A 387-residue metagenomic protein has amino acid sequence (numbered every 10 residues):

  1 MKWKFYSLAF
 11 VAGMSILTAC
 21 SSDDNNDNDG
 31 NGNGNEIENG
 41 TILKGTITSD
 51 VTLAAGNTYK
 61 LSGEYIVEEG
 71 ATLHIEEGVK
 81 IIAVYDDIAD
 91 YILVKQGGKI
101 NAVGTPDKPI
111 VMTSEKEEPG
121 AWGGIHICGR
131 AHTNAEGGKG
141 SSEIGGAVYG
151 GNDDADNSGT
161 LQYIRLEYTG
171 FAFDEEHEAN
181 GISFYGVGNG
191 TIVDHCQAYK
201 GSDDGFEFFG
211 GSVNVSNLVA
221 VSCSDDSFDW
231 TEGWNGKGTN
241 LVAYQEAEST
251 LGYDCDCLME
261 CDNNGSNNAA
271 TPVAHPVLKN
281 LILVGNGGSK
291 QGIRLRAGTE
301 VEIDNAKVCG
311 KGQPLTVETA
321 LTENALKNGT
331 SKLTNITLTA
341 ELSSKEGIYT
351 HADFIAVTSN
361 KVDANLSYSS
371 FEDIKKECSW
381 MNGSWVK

Functional and structural regions predicted by a protein language model:
M1-L43: Bacterial Sec-dependent N-terminal signal peptides
D27-N35, N39-L73, V84-G97, G104 (+4 more regions): Extracellular beta-rich repeat passengers
K80: Catalytic metal-binding/acid-base residues of hydrolase active sites
K108-P109: Glycine-rich loop(s) and the adjacent beta-strand/alpha-helix scaffold that form part
